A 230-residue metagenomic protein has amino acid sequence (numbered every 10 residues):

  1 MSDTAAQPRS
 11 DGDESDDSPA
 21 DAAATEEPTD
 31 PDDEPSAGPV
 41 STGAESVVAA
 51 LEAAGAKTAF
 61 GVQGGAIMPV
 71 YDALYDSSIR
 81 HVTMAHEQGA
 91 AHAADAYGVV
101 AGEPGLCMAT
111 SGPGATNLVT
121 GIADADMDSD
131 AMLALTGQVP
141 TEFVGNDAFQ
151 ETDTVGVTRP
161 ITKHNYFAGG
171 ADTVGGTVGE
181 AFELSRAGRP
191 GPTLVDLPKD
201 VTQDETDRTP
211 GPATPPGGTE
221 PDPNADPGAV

Functional and structural regions predicted by a protein language model:
S2-V230: N-terminal alpha/beta PP-like core and its mobile active-site loop of ThDP/TPP-dependent enzymes
